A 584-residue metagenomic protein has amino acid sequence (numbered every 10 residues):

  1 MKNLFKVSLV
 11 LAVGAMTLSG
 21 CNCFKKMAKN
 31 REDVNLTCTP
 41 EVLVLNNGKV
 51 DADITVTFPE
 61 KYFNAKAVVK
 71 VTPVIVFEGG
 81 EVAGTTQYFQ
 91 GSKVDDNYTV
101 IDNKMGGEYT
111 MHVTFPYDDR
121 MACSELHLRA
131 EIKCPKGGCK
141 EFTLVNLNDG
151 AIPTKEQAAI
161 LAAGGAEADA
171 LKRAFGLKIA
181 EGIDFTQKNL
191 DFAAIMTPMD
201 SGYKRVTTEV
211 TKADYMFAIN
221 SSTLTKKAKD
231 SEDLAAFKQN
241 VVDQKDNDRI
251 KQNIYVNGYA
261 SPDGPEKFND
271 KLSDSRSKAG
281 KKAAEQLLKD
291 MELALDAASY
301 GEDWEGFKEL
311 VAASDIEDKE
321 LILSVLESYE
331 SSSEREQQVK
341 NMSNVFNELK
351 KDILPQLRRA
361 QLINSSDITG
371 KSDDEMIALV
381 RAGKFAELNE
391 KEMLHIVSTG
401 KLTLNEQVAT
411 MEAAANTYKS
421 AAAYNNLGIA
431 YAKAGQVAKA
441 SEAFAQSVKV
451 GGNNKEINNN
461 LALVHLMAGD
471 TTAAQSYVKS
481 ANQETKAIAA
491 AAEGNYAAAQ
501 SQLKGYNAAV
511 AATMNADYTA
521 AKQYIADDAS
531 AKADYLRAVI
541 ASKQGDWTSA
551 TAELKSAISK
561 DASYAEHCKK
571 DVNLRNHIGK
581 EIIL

Functional and structural regions predicted by a protein language model:
K2-R537, A541-N576, K580-L584: N-terminal targeting segments with Sec-dependent signals, encompassing both cleavable signal peptides and non-cleavable
